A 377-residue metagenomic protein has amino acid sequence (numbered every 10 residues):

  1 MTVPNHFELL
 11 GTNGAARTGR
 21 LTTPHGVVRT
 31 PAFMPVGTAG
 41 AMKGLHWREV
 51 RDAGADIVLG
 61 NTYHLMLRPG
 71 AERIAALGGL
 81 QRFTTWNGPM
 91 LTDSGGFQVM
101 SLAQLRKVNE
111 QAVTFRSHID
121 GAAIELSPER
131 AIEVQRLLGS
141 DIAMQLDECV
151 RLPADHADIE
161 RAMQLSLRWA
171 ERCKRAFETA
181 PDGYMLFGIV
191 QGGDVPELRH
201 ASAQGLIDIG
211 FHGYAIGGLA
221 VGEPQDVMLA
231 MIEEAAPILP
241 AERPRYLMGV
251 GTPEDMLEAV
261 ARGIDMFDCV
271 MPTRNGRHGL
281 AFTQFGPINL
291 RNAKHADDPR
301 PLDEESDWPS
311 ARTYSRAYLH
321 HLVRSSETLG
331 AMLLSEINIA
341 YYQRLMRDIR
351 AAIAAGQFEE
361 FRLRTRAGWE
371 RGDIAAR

Functional and structural regions predicted by a protein language model:
M1-P181, I288, A293-A296: Non-catalytic, usually N-terminal nucleic-acid engagement modules in DNA/RNA processing proteins
M1-R20, V28-A32, G44, D147-P153 (+1 more regions): C-terminal extensions of enzymes
G26, V58, D93, Q135 (+5 more regions): Conserved, mostly hydrophobic/aromatic
D56, D141, H212, D265 (+1 more regions): Short acidic/polar active-site loop segments enriched in Thr and Asp
W86, L91, G96-A103, N109-V113 (+6 more regions): Active-site pocket-lining/capping segments in soluble small-molecule metabolic enzymes
G139, A170, K174-F177, G210 (+3 more regions): Structural signal for hydrophobic packing residues in well-ordered secondary-structure cores of soluble enzyme domains
L152, E160, G213-L219, T328-A331: Glycine- and acidic
L167, A176, A180-L302: Glycine-rich phosphate/ribose-binding loops and adjacent secondary-structure elements that form binding surfaces
